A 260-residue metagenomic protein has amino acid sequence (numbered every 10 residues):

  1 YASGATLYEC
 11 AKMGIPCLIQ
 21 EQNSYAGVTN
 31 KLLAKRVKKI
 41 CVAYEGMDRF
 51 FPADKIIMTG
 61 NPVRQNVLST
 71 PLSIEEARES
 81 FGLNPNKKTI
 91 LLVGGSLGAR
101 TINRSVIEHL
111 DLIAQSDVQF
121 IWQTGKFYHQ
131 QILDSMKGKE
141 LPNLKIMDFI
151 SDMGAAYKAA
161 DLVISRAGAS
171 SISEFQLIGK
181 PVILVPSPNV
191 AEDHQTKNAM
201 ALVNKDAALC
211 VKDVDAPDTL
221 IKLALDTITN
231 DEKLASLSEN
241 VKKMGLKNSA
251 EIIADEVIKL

Functional and structural regions predicted by a protein language model:
Y1-M13: An aromatic- and histidine-rich active-site surface loop
Y8, G154, I172-K180, M200: Short alpha-helical segment that forms part of, or immediately flanks, the ligand-binding pocket in carbohydrate-active
A11-E75, L83: Active-site-proximal region of nucleotide-activated glycan assembly enzymes, centered on histidine/acidic-rich loops
I15-P16, D161-L162, G179-S187, A207: Structural loop-to-beta junction motif characteristic of Rossmann-like glycosyltransferase folds
L72-E79, L83-S165, Q195-A199, N204 (+1 more regions): Donor-nucleotide binding loops and adjacent catalytic segments primarily of GT-B fold Leloir glycosyltransferases
E79, K233-K247: A short, well-ordered alpha-helix in the C-terminal region of glycosyltransferases
K158-S173, K180-P181: Acidic donor-binding loop of glycosyltransferase active sites
L246-L260: C-terminal alpha-helical cap of glycosyltransferases
